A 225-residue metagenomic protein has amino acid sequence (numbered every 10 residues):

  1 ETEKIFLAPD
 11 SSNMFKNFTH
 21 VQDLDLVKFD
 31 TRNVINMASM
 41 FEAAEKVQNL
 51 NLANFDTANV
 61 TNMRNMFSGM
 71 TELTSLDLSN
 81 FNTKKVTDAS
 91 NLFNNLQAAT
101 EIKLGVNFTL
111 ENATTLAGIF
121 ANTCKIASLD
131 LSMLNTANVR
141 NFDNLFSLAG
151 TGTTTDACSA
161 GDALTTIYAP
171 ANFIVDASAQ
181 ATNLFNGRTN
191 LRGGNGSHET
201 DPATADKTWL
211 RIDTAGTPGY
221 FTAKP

Functional and structural regions predicted by a protein language model:
E1-P225: Negatively charged
